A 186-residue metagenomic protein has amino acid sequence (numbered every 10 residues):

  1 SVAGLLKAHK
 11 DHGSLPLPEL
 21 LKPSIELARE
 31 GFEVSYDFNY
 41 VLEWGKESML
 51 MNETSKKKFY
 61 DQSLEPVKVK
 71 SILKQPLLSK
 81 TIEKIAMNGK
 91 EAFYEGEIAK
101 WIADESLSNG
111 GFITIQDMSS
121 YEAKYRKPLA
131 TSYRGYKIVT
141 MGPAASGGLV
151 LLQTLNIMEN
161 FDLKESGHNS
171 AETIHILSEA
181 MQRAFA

Functional and structural regions predicted by a protein language model:
S1-A186: Feature marks proteins synthesized as precursors that undergo proteolytic processing into two chains
